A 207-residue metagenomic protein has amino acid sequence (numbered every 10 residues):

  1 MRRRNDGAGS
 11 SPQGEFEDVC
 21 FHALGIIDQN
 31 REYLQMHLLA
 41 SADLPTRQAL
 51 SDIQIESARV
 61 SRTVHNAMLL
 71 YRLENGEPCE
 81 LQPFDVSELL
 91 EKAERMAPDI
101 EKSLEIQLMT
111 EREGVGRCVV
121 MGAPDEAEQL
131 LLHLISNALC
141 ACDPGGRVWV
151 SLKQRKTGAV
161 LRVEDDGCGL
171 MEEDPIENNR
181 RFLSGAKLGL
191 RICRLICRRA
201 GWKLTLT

Functional and structural regions predicted by a protein language model:
I55-V60: Short alpha-helical segment of the dimerization/phosphotransfer core of two-component systems
N75-E80, V119-G122: Conserved micro-motifs of the catalytic ATP-binding
Q82, E105-C118: Conserved catalytic submotifs in the C-terminal HATPase_c
N137-L139: Short helix-loop "hinge" at the ATP-lid/N-box region of the Bergerat-fold HATPase_c
G145-T157: Short beta-strand/loop element within the Bergerat-fold HATPase_c
D165: Acidic ATP/Mg2+-coordinating residue in the GHKL
